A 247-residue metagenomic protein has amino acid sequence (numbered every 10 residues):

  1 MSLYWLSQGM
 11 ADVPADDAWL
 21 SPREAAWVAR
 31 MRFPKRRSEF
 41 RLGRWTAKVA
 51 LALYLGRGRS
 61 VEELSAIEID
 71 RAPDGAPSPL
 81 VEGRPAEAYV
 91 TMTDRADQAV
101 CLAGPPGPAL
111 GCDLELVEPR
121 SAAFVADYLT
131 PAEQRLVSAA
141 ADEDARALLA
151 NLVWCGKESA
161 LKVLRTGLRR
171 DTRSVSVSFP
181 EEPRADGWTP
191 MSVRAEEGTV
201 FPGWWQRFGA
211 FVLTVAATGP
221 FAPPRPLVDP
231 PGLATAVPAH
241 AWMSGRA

Functional and structural regions predicted by a protein language model:
M1-A247: Core catalytic alpha/beta fold that binds nucleotide/phospho-ligands
